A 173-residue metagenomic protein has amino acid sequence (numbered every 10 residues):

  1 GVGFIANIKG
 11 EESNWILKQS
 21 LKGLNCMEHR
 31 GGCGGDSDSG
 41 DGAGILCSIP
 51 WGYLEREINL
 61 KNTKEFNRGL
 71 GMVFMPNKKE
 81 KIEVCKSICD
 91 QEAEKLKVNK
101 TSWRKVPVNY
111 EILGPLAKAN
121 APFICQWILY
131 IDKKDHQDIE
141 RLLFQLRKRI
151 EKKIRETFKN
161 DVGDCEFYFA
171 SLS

Functional and structural regions predicted by a protein language model:
G1-S173: N-terminal segments that mediate ammonia production and transfer in glutamine-dependent amidotransferase systems
